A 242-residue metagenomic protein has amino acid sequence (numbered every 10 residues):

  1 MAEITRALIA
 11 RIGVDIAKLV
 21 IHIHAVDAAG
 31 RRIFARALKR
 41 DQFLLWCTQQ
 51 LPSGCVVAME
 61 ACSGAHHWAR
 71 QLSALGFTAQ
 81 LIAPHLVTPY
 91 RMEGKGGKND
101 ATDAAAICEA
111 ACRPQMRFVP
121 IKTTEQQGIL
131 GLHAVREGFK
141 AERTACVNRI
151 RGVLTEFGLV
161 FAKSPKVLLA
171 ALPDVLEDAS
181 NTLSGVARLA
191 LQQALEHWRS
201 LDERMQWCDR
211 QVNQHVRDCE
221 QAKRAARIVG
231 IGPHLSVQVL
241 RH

Functional and structural regions predicted by a protein language model:
M1-H242: A detector of single, family-specific signature residues that are central to catalytic or substrate-handling motifs
